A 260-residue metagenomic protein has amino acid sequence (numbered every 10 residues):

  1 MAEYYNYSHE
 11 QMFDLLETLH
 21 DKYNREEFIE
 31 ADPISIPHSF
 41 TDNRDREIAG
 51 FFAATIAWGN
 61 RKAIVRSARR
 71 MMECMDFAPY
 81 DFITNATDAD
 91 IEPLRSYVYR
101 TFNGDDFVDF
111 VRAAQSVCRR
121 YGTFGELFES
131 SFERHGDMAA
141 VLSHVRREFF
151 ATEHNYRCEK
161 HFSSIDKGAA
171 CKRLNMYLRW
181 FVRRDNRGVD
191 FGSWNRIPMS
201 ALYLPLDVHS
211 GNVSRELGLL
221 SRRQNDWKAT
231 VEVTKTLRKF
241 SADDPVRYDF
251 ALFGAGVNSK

Functional and structural regions predicted by a protein language model:
M1-K260: HhH-family (HhH-GPD) DNA N-glycosylase catalytic core used in base-excision repair
